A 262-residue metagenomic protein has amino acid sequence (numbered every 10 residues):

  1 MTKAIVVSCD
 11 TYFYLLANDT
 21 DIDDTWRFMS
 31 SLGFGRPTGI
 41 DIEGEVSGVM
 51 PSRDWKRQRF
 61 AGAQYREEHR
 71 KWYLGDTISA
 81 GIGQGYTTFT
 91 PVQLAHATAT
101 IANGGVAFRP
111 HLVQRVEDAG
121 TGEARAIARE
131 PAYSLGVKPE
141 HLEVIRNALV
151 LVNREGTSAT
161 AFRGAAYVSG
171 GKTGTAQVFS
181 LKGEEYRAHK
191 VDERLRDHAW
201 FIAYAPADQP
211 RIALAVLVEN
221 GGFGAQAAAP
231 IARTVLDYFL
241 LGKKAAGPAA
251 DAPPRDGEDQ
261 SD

Functional and structural regions predicted by a protein language model:
M1-A215, E258-D262: Beta-lactam-recognizing serine transpeptidase/beta-lactamase-like catalytic domain environment
F13-L15, F223-Q226: Extracytoplasmic/secreted cell-surface and envelope-processing proteins
T90-H96, A227-T234: Short amphipathic alpha-helical face segments that pack within enzyme cores and frequently flank/anchor catalytic
E123-A132, I231-D262: Short, gly/Ser/Thr-rich active-site loops of penicillin-recognizing serine hydrolases
V137-K138, G224-A228: A short, polar/proline- and glycine-enriched secondary-structure boundary/capping micro-motif
G222-F223, L241: Short beta-strands and strand-coil junctions in structured, solvent-facing domains, enriched
